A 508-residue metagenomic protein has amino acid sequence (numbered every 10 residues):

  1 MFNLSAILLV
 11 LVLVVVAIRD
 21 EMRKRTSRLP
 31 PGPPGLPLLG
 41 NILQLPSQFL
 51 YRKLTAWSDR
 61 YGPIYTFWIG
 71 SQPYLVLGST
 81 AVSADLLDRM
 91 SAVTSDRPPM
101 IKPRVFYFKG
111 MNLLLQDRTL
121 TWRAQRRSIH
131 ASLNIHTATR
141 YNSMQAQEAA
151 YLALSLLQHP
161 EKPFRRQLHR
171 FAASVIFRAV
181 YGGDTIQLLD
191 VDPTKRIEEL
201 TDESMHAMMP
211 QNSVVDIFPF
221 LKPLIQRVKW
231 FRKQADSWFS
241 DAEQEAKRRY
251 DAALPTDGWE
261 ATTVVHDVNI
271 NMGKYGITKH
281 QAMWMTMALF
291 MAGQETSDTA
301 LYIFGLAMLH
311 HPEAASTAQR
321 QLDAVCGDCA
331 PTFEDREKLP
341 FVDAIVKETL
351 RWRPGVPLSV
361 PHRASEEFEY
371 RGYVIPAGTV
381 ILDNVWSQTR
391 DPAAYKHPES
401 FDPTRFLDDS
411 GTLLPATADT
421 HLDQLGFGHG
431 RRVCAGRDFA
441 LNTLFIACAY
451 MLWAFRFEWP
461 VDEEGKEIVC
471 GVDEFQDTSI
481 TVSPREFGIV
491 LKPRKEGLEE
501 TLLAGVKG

Functional and structural regions predicted by a protein language model:
F2-F108, L120, A124, A146-Y151 (+2 more regions): N-terminal membrane-proximal hinge/A-helix region immediately C-terminal to the signal-anchor transmembrane segment
L29, V76-L86, I186-Q187, K195 (+2 more regions): Classical protein tyrosine phosphatase
P31-P34, R196-E203, W259-D267, L306-V356 (+4 more regions): Cytochrome P450 I-helix active-site segment
F49-L75, S95-D117, R127-I186, E243-G258 (+5 more regions): Cytochrome P450 catalytic-domain "roof"
P98-F106, R140-L301: Cytochrome P450 heme-thiolate monooxygenase catalytic core
P312-A314, R437-P484: Cytochrome P450 heme-binding "Cys pocket" and the immediately downstream C-terminal segment
D383-L414, V506-K507: Conserved cytochrome P450 K-helix/beta-meander segment immediately N-terminal to the heme-binding cysteine loop
D408-L444, C448, V472-D477: Cytochrome P450 heme-thiolate "Cys pocket" and heme-binding signature region
